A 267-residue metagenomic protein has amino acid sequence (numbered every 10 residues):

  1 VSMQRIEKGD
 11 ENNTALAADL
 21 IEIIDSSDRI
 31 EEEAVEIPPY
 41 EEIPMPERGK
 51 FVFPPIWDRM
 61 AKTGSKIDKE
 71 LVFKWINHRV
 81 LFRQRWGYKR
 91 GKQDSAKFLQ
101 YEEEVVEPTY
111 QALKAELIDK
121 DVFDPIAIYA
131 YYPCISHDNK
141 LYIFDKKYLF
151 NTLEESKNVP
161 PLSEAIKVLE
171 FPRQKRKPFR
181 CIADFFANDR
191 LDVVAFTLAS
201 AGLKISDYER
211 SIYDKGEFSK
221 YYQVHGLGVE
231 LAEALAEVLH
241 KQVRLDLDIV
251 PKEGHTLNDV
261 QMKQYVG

Functional and structural regions predicted by a protein language model:
S2-Y222, G226, I249, L257: Active-site loops and adjacent core secondary-structure elements that bind or stabilize anionic groups
V229: Short alpha-helical basic/polar micro-motif
A232-L245: Charged, low-complexity helical/coil segments in non-catalytic cytosolic or luminal regions
L245-G267: Short terminal or interdomain "cap/linker" segment that borders an active site or interface and mediates
